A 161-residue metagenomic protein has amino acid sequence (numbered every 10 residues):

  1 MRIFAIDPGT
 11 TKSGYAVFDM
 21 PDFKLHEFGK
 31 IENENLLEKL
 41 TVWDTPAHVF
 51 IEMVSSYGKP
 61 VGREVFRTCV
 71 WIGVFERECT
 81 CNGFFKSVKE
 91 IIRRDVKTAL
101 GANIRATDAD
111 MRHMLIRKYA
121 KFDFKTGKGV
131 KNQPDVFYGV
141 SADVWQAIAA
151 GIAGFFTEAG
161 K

Functional and structural regions predicted by a protein language model:
M1-K161: Phosphate- and other anionic-substrate recognition elements at nucleic-acid/protein interfaces
